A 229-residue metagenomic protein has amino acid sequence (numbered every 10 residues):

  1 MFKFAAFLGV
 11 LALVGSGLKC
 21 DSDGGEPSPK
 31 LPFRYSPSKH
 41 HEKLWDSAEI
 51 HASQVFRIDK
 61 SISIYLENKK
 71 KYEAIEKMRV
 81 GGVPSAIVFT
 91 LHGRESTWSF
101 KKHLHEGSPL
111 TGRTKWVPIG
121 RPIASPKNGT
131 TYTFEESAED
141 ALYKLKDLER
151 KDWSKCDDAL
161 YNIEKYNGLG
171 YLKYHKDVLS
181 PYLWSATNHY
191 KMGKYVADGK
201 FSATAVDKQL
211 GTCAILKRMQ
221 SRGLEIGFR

Functional and structural regions predicted by a protein language model:
M1-F4: Membrane-penetrating hydrophobic segments
V10-G17: Hydrophobic h-region of N-terminal signal peptides that target proteins for export in Gram-negative bacteria
G17-A74: N-terminal export signals and maturation junctions of secreted/periplasmic proteins
L18-H40, P122-R229: Non-catalytic cell-wall polysaccharide-engagement segments
S53-I64, K70-R79, V117-Y132, S202-A205: Second-shell loop/turn segments in exported
G82-S99, A141: Short, functionally critical alpha-helical segments immediately adjacent to catalytic or ligand/cofactor-binding
R94-S99, P109-L110, L148-E149: Solvent-exposed loop/turn segments at secondary-structure junctions within structured extracellular/periplasmic domains
K101-G120: Short, surface-exposed glycine/acidic/tryptophan-bearing loops
